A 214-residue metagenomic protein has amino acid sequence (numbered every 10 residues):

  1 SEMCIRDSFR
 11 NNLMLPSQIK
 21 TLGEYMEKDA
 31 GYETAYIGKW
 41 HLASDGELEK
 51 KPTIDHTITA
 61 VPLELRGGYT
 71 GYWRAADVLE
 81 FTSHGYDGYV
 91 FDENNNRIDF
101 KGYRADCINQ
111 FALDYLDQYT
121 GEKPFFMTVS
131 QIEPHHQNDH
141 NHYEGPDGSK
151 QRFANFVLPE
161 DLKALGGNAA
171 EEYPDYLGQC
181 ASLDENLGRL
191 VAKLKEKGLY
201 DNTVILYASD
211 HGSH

Functional and structural regions predicted by a protein language model:
S1-E2, R6-H214: Formylglycine-dependent sulfatase
